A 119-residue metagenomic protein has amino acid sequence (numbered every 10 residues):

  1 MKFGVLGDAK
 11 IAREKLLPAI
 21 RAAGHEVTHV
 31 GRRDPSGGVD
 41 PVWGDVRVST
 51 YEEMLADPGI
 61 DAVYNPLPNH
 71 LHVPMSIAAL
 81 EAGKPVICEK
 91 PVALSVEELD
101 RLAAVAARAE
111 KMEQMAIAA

Functional and structural regions predicted by a protein language model:
M1-W43: N-terminal Rossmann-like dinucleotide-binding module
D8-A12, P68-H70, A93, A119: Short beta->alpha connector loops
H29, D61-A62, M112: Short, Asp-centered acidic motifs that coordinate Mg2+ and/or phosphate in catalytic or ligand-binding sites
V46-V105: Beta-loop-alpha module in the N-terminal Rossmann-like domain of NAD(P)-dependent dehydrogenases, especially those
R101-A119: Rossmann-fold dehydrogenase core element
